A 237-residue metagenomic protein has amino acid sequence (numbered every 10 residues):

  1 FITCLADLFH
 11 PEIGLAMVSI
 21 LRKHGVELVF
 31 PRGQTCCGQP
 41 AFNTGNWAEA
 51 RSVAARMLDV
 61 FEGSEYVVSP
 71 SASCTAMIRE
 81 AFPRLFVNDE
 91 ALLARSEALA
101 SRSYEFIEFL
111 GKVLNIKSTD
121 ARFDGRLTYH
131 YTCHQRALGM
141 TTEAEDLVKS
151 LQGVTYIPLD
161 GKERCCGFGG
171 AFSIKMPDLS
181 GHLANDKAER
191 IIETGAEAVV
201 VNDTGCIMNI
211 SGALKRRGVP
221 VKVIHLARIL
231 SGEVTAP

Functional and structural regions predicted by a protein language model:
F1-P237: Iron-sulfur cluster-binding electron-transfer modules in prokaryotic oxidoreductases
